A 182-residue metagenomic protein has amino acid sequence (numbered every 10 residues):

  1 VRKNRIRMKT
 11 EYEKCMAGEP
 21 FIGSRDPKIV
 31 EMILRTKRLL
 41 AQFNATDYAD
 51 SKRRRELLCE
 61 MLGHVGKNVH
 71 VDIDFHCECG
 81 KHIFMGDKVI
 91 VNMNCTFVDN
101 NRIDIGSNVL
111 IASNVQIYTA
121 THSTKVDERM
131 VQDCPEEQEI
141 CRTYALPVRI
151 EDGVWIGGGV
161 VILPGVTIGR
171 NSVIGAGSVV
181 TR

Functional and structural regions predicted by a protein language model:
V1-N68, T124: Terminal amphipathic alpha-helical/low-complexity segments used for targeting or macromolecular assembly
Y12-E13, M61, E139-I140, L146-P147 (+1 more regions): Short secondary-structure boundary/capping segments
M32, H122, V126-E128, S172 (+1 more regions): Short secondary-structure boundary/hinge segments and terminal tails
F75-M85, I90-T167: Flexible, glycine/small-residue-enriched loop-and-beta-strand segment within the central core of proteins
V161-R182: C-terminal/domain-terminus segments
